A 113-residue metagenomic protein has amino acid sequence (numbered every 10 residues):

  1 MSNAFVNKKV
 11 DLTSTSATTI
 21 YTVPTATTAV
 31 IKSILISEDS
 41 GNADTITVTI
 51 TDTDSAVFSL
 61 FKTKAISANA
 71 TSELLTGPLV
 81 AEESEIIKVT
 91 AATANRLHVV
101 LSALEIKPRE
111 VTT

Functional and structural regions predicted by a protein language model:
M1-S33, T90-T113: C-terminal interaction-tip segments
T19, D44, F58-K62, S72 (+1 more regions): Short beta-strand segments
I36-G41, A92: Short solvent-exposed strand-capping/beta-turn motif centered on an Asx-Ser/Thr pair
E38, D52, E105-K107: Beta-strand elements of well-folded, non-transmembrane domains
A43, E82-S84, R96: Extracellular Ig-like/FN3 beta-sandwich strand-entry sites
T47-T51, V100-S102: Beta-strand signatures of extracellular beta-sandwich domains
T51-I86: Intrinsically disordered, low-complexity Pro/Gly/Ser/Thr-rich segments with frequent PxxP/GP/PP motifs and embedded
